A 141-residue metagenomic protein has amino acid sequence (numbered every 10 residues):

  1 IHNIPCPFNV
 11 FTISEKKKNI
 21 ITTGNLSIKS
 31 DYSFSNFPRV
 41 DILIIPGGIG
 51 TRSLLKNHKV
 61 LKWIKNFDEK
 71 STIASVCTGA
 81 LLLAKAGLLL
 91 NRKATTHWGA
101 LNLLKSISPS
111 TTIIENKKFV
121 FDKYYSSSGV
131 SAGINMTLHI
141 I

Functional and structural regions predicted by a protein language model:
I1-I73, A80-K85, N102, E115 (+1 more regions): Extended, subdomain-level signal for the structured scaffold at the beginning of enzyme domains
G24-K29, P109-T111, S128-G129: Short, surface-exposed amphipathic charged segments that create phosphate/polyanion-binding patches used for binding
V40, K70-S71, R92, T111 (+1 more regions): Short, well-ordered alpha-helix to beta-strand connector turns
N57, H97-W98, I134: A structural signal for well-ordered alpha-helical scaffolds and beta->alpha junctions
I73-S75, K93, S126: Conserved SAM-binding loop
T78, W98, V130-S131: Alpha-helix N-cap/helix-start capping motif
L89-K117: A conserved active-site-flanking secondary-structure segment within enzyme catalytic domains
N116-K117, F121-I141: Conserved anion/nucleotide-ligand pocket segment
